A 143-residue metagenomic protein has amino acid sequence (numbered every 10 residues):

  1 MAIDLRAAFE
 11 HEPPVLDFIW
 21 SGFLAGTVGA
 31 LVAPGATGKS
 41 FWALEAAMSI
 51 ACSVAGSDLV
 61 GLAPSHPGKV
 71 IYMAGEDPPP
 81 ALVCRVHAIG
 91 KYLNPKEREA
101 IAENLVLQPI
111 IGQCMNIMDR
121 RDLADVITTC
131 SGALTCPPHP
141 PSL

Functional and structural regions predicted by a protein language model:
M1-I19: N-terminal pre-Walker A segment at the start of P-loop NTPase domains
P13-L24, S57-V60: Pre-Walker A adenine-sensing motif
G29-V32, I71: Short hydrophobic/aromatic beta-strand immediately N-terminal to the Walker A/P-loop
G38-K39: Conserved glycine(s) of the Walker
W42, A46: Hydrophobic positions on the alpha1 helix immediately C-terminal to the Walker A/P-loop
S49-P67: Post-Walker A helix-loop "phosphate-sensing" segment adjacent to the P-loop in P-loop NTPases
P64-L143: Conserved inter-motif catalytic segment of the P-loop NTP-binding fold
